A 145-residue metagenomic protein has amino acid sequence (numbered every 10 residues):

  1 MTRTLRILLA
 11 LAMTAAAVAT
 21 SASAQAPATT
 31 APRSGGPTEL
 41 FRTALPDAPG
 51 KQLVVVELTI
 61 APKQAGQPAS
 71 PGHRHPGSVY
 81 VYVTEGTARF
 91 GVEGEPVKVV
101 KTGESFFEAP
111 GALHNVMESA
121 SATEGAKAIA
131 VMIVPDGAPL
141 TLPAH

Functional and structural regions predicted by a protein language model:
M1-L9: Bacterial N-terminal signal peptides that target proteins for export
L8-V18: Bacterial N-terminal signal peptides
S21-S34: Cleaved targeting-peptide boundary
R33-P71: A short glycine-rich, His/Asp/Glu-containing loop-to-beta-strand
P49-G50, I60-A61, G94-G111: Short acidic-glycine-tyrosine-enriched beta hairpin
A65-S70, R89, P96, F106-S119: Histidine-centered metal-chelating micro-motifs
P76-G94, T102-E104: Glycine- and acidic-residue-biased ligand/ion/polar-headgroup-sensing regions
V97, G111-P139: Ligand-binding loop in jelly-roll beta-barrel domains
